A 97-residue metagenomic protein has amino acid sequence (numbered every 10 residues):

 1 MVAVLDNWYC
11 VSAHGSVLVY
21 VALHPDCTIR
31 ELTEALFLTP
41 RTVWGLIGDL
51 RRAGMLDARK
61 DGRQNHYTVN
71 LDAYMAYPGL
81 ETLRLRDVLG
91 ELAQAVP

Functional and structural regions predicted by a protein language model:
M1-V17: Short alpha-helical segments that sit at the start of domains
M1-V2, D72-P97: Amphipathic alpha-helical dimerization/coiled-coil segments that flank or bridge DNA-binding/regulatory modules
H24-T28: Short capping segments at the starts of secondary-structure elements
E34, R51-R52: Alpha-helical residues within the helix-turn-helix
R41: Key DNA-contact positions within bacterial/archaeal DNA-binding proteins
I47-G48: Short, hydrophobic-biased segments on the C-terminal half of alpha helices that form "recognition helices"
K60-H66, D72: Short, Lys/Arg-rich nucleic-acid/phosphate-binding segment
